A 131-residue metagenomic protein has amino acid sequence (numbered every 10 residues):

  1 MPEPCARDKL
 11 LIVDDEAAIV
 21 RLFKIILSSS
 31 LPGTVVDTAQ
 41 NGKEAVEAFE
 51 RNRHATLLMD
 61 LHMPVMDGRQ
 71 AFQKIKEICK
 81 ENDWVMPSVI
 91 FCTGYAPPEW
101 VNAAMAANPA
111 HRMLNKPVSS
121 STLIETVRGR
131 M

Functional and structural regions predicted by a protein language model:
M1-L11, A17-A18, K24, N82-D83 (+1 more regions): Non-catalytic signal-transmission and effector/linker regions of two-component phosphorelay proteins
V13-D14, A39, L57: Conserved sequence signature across two-component system core domains
A17-D37, N108: Two-component/phosphorelay signaling modules centered on CheY-like receiver
K24, T38-E47, G68-A71: Helix N-cap/capping motif at the beta->alpha junctions
M63-M66: Receiver (REC) domain active-site loop signature in two-component systems and cognate sites in sensor histidine kinases
G94-A96: Short, conserved "switch-loop" micro-motifs in signal-transduction and mechanochemical regulators
N115-K116: A Lys-centered signature of the CheY-like receiver
